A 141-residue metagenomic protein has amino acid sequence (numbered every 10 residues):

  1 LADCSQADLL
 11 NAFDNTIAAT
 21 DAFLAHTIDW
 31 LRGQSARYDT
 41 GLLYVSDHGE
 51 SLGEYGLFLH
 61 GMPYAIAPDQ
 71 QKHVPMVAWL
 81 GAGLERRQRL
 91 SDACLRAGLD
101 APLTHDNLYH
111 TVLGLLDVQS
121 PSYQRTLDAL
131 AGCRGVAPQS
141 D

Functional and structural regions predicted by a protein language model:
L1-D141: Catalytic domains that recognize anionic headgroups
